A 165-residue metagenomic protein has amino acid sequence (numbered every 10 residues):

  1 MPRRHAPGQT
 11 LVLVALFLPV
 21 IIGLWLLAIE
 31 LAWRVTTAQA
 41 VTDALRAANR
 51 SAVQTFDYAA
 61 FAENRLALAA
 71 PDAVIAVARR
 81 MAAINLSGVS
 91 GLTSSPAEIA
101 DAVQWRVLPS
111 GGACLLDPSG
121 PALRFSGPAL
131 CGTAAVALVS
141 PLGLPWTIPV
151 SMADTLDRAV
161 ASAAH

Functional and structural regions predicted by a protein language model:
M1-V77: Alpha-helical assembly-interface signal, strongest on the long, hydrophobic N-terminal helix that forms
F56-H165: Short, conserved structural patches
